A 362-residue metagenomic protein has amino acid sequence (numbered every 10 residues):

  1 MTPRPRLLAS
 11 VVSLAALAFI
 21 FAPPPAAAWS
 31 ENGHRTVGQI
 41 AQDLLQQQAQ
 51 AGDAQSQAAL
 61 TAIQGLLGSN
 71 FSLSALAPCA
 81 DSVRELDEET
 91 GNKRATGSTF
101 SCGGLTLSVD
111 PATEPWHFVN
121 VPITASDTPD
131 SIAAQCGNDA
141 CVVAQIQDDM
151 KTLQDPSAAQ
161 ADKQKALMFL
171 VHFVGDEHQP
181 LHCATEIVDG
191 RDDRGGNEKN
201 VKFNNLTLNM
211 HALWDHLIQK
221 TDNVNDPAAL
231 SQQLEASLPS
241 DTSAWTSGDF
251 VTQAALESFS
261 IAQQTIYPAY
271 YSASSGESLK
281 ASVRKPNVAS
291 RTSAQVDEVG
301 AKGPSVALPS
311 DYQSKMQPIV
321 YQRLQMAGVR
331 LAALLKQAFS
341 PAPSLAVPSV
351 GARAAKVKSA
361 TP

Functional and structural regions predicted by a protein language model:
M1-V12: Bacterial N-terminal signal peptides that target proteins for export
S10-A22: Bacterial N-terminal signal peptides
A27-F173, P180, T185-P362: N-terminal, motif-rich segments that launch catalysis or mediate targeting to/interaction with membranes, typified by
